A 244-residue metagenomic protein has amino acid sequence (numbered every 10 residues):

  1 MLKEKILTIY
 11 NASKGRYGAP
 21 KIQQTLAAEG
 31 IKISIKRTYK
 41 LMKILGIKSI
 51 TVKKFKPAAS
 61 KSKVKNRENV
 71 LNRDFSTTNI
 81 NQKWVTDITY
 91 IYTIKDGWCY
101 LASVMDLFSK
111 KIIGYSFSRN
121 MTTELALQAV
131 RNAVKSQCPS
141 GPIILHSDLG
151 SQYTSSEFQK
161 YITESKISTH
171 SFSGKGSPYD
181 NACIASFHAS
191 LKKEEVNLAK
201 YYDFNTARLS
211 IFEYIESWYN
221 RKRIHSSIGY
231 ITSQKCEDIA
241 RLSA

Functional and structural regions predicted by a protein language model:
M1-N79, S177, T232-A240: Basic, flexible linker segments flanking DNA-binding modules in nucleic acid-interacting mobile-element proteins
I6, I22, T38, M42 (+13 more regions): Mobile genetic element proteins and their domesticated derivatives, centered on retroelements and DNA transposons
G15, A28-K32, S76-T77, T93-K95 (+3 more regions): Conserved, non-catalytic sequence blocks in retroelement Pol enzymes and Pol-derived host proteins
T51-K56, L145-L149, S165-C183, A199-D203: RNase H-like polynucleotidyl transferase catalytic core
R73, T77-I113, R119-N120: An active-site-proximal beta-strand-loop segment
Y115-Q137: Active-site beta-loop-alpha junctions of metal-dependent nucleic acid enzymes, especially the RNase H-like/DDE
S156, T163, S190-A244: C-terminal domain-tail junction helix/linker
